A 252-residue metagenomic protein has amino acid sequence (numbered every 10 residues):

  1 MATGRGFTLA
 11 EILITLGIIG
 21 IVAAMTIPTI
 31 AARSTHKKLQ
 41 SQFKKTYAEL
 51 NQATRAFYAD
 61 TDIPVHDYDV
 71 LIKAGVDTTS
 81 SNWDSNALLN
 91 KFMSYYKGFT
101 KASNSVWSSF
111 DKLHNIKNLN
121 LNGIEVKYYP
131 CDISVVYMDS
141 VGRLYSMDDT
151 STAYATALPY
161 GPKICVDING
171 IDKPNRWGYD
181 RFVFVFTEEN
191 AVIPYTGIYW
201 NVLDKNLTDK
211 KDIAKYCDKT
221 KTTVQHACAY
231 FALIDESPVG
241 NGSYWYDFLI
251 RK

Functional and structural regions predicted by a protein language model:
T3-T35: N-terminal single-pass transmembrane signal-anchor helix
R5, T54-R55, N90, S108: Short non-domain terminal segments
T8, K38, Y58-D62: Short, Lys/Arg-rich amphipathic alpha-helical interaction segments that bind nucleic acids or acidic protein surfaces
T29-L50, T54: Aliphatic-rich helix starts adjacent to a transmembrane/signal segment
N51-V70: Alpha-helix exit/C-cap motif
A74-G75: Non-catalytic, alpha-helical, charged scaffold/linker segments that couple or flank catalytic or architectural cores
T79-K252: Intrinsically disordered, low-complexity regions enriched in Pro/Ser/Thr/Gly and acidic residues
